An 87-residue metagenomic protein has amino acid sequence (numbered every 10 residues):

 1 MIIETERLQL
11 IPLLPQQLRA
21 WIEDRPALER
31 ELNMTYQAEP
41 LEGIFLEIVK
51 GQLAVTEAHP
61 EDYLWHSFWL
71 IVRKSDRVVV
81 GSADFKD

Functional and structural regions predicted by a protein language model:
M1-D87: GNAT-family acyltransferases
